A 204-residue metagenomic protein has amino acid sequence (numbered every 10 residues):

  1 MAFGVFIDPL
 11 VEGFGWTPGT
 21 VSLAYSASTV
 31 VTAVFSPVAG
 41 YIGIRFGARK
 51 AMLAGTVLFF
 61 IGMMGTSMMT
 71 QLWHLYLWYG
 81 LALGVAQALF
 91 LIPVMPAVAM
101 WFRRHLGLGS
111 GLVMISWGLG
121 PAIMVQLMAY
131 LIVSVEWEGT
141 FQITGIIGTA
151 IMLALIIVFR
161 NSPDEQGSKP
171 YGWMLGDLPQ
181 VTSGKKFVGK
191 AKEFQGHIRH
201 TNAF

Functional and structural regions predicted by a protein language model:
M1-P18, F35-A39, V125: Extracytoplasmic
L10, A88-F102, S110: Intracellular juxtamembrane helix-capping segments at the cytosolic ends of symmetry-related transmembrane helices
S28, T32, T56-T66, A82 (+1 more regions): MFS 12-TM fold signature
V34-W73: Conserved MFS/SLC helix-loop-helix module at the cytosolic interface between two early adjacent transmembrane helices
G62, W73-L89, M114: Hydrophobic core of transmembrane alpha-helices in multi-pass small-molecule transporters, especially MFS/SLC-type
V113-Q166, W173: Helix-loop-helix hairpin linking two adjacent transmembrane segments in secondary transporters
R160-G196: Flexible cytoplasmic inter-helical loops of multi-pass small-molecule transporters
